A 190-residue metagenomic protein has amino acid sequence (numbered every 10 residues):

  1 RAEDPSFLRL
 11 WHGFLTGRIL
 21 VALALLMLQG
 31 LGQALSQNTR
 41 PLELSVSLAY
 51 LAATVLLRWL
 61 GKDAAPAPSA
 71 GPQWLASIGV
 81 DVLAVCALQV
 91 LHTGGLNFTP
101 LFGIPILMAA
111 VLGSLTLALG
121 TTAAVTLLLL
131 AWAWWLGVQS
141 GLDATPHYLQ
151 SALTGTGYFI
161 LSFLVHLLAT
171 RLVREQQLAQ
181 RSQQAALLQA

Functional and structural regions predicted by a protein language model:
R1-R9: Short, Lys/Arg-rich, polar N-terminal cytosolic tail immediately upstream of the first transmembrane signal-anchor
H12-L20, L117-A123: Select subsegments of transmembrane alpha-helices in polytopic membrane proteins, especially boundary-proximal
I19-G94, F102-I106, V125-L127: Hydrophobic transmembrane alpha-helices and their membrane-interface boundaries in multi-pass, membrane-anchored
L28, A76-N97, A110, L115-H147: Hydrophobic transmembrane alpha-helices
G32, L56-D63, L153-A186, A190: Juxtamembrane or sensor-core-proximal signal-transducing alpha helices that couple sensory domains to cytosolic
S36-R40, A64-A65, H92-L96, L136-G141 (+1 more regions): Membrane-interfacial segments
L42-A49, L149-Y158: Alpha-helical transmembrane segments of polytopic membrane proteins
M108-T122, S162-V173: Membrane-water interface at the C-terminal end of transmembrane alpha helices
